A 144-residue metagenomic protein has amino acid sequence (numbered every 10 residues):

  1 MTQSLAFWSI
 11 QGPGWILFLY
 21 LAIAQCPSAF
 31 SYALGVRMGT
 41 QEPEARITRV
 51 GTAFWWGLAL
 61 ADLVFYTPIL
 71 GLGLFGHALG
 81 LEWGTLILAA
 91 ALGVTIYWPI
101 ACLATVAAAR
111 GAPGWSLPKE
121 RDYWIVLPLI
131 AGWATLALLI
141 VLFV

Functional and structural regions predicted by a protein language model:
M1-V144: Topology signature of small-to-medium multi-pass alpha-helical membrane proteins
